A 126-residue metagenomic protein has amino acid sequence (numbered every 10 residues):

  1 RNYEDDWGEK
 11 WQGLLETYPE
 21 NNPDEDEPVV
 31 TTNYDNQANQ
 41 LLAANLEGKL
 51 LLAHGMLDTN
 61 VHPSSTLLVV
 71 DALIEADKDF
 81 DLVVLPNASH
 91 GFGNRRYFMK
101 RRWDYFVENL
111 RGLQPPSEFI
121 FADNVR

Functional and structural regions predicted by a protein language model:
R1-R126: Active-site-proximal cap/loop segments of hydrolase catalytic domains
